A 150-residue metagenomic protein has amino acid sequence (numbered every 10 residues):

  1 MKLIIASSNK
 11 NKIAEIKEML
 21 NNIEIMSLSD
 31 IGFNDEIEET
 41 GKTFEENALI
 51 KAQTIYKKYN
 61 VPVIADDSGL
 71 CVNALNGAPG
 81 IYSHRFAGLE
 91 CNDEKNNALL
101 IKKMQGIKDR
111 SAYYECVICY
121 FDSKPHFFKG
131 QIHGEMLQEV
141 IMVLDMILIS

Functional and structural regions predicted by a protein language model:
K2-I4, N11-M19, I23-S150: Anionic-ligand binding patches
